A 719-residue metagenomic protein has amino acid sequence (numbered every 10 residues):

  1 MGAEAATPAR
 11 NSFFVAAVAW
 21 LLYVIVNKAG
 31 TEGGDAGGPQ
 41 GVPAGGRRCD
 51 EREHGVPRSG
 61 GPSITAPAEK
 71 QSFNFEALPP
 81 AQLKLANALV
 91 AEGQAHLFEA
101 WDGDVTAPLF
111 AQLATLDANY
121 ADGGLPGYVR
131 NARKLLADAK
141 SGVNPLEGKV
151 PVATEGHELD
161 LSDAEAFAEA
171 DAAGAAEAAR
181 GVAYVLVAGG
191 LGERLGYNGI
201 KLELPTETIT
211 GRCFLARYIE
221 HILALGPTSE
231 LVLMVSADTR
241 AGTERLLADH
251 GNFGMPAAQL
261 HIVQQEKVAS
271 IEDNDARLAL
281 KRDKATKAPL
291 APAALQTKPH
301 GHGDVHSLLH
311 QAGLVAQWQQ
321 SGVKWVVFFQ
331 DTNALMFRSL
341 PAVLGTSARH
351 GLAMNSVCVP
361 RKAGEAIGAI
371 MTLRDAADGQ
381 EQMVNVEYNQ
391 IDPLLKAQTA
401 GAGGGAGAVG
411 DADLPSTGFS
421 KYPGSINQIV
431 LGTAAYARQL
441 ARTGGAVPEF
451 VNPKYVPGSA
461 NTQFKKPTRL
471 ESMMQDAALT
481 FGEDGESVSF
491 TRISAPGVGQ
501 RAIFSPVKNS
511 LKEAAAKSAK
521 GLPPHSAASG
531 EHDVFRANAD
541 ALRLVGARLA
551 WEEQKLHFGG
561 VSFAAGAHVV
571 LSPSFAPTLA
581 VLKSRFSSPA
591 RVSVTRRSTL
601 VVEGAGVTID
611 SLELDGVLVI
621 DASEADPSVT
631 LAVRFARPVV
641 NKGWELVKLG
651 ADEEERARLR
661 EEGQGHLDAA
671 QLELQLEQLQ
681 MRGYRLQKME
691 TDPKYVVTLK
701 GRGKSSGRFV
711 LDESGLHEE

Functional and structural regions predicted by a protein language model:
M1-A6, G33-P62: Short, low-complexity, Lys/Arg-enriched N-terminal segments of secretory-pathway carbohydrate enzymes
G2-G34, T332: Terminal signal-anchor or tail-anchor transmembrane helices that tether membrane-associated enzymes to cellular
G46-R48, R52, R58-R180, S347-E719: Left-handed beta-helix
Q94, G174-N198: N-terminal nucleotide-binding beta1-loop-alpha1 segment
F214-T228, R245: A short, N-terminal amphipathic alpha-helix
L231-A237: Short internal beta-strands
G242-V430, A437-G444: Conserved core of the sugar-phosphate nucleotidyltransferase
